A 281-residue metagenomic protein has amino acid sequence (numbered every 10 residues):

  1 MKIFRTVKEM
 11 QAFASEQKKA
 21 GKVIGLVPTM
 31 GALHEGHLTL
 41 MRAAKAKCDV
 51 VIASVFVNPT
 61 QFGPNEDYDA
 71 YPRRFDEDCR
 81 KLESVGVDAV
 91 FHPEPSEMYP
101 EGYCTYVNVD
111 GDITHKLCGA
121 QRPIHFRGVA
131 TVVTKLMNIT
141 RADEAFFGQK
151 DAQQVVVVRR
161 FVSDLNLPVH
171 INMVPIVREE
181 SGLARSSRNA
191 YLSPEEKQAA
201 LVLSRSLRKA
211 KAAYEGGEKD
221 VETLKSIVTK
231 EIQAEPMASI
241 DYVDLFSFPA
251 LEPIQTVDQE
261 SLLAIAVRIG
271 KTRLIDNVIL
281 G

Functional and structural regions predicted by a protein language model:
K2-M237, F246-A250, I279: Nucleotidyltransferase catalytic core that binds NTPs
I227-G281: Phosphate/ribose-recognition catalytic cores of enzymes acting on nucleotide-derived substrates
